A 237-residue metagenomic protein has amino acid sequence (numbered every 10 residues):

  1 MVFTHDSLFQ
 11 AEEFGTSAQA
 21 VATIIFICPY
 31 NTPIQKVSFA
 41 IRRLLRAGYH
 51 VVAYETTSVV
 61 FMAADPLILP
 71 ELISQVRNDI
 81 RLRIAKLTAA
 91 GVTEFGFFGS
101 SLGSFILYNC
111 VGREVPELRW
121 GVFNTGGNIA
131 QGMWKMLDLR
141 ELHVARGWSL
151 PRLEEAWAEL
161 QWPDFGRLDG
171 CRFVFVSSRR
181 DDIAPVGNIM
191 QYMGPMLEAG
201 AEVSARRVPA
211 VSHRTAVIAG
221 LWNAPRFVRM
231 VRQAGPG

Functional and structural regions predicted by a protein language model:
M1-A18: N-terminal cap/lid segment of alpha/beta-hydrolase-fold proteins
S17-T57: Short, surface-exposed "cap/lid" segments of acyl-processing enzymes
L67-A89: Alpha/beta-hydrolase active-site loop
F98-L107: Gly/Ala-rich beta-loop-alpha elbow adjacent to hydrolase catalytic centers
N109-P151: Hydrolase active-site cap/lid region
K135-D138, H143-I189: The feature captures the conserved acid-bearing segment of alpha/beta-hydrolase catalytic domains
D182-V203: Active-site-adjacent alpha-helix of alpha/beta-hydrolase-fold enzymes
A199-G237: C-terminal catalytic histidine-bearing segment of alpha/beta-hydrolase fold enzymes
